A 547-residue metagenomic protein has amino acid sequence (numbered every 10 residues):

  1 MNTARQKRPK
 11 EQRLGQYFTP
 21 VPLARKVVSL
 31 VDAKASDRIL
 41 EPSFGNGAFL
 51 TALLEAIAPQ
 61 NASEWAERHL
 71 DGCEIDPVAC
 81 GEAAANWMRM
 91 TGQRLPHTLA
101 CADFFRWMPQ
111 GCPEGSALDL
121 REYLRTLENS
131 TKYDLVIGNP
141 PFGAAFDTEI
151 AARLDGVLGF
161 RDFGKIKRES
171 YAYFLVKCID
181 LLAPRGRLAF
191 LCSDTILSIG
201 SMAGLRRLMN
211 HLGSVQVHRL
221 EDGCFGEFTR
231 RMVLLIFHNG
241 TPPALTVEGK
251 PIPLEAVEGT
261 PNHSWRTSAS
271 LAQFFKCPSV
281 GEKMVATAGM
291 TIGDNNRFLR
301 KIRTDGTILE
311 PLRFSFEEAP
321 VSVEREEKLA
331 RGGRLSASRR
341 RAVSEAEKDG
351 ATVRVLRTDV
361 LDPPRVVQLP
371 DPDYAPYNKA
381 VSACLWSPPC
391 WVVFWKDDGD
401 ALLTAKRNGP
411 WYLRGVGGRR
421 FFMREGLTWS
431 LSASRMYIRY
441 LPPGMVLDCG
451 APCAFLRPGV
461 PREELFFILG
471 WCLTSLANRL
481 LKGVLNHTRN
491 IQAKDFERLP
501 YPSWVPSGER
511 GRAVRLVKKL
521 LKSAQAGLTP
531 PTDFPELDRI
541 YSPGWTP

Functional and structural regions predicted by a protein language model:
Q12-R13, F18-K26, F44-T51, I75-G81 (+5 more regions): Signature of N6-adenine DNA methyltransferases within the class I
S36-S43: Conserved class I S-adenosyl-L-methionine
N46-W65: Conserved SAM-binding loop of SAM-dependent methyltransferases across substrates and taxa, primarily the Class I
L70-E74: Conserved SAM-binding motif I beta-strand of class I
W87-L124: S-adenosyl-L-methionine
V157-F160, C384-G418: Sequence-specific dsDNA recognition surfaces
P261-V285, R354, D373, Y501-P547: Non-catalytic DNA-recognition/assembly elements of restriction-modification systems
R420, S430, S434-M436, Y440-M445 (+2 more regions): Basic, amphipathic alpha-helical recognition segments used for DNA target recognition
